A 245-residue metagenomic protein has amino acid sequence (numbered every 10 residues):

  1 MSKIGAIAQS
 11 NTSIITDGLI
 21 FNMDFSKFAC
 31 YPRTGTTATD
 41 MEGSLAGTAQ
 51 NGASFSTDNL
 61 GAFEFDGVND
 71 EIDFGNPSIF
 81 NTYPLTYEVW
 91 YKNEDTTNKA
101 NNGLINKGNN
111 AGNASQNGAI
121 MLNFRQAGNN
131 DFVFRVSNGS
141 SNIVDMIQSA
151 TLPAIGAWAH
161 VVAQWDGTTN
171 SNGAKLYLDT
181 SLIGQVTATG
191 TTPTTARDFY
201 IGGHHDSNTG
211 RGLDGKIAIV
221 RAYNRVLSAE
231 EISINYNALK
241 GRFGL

Functional and structural regions predicted by a protein language model:
M1-N69, I232-L245: Extracytoplasmic low-complexity segments
A8-Q9, S137, T195-A218: Extracellular glycan-interaction patches encoded by glycine-rich segments
S13-L19, G75-Y87, A150-A159, T191-T194 (+1 more regions): Extracellular/lumenal carbohydrate-interaction signature centered on repeated Trp-anchored short motifs
F21-F25, P32, D40, G67 (+6 more regions): Short hydrophobic/aromatic patches on beta-strands that form ligand-binding or substrate-lining surfaces
S26-F28, G52, V68, P77 (+3 more regions): Beta-strand repeat scaffolds of extracellular/surface proteins
E42-N69, I79, Y87-N98, M121-T191 (+1 more regions): Extracellular glycan-interaction surfaces
I105-G118, L176-G184: Short edge-strand/loop segments of extracellular domains
